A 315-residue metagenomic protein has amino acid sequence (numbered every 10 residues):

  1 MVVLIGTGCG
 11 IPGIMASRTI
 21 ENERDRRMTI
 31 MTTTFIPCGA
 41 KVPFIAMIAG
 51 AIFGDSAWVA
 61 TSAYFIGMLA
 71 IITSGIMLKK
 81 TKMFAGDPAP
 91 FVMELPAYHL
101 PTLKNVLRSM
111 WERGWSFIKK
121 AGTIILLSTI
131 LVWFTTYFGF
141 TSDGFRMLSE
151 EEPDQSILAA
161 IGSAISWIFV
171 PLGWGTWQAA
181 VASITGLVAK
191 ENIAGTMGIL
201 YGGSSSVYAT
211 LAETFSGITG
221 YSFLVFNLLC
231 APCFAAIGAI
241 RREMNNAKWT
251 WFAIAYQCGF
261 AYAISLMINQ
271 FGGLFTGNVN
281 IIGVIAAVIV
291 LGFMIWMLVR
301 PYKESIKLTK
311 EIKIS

Functional and structural regions predicted by a protein language model:
M1-G10, A85-S109, Y201-G203, S315: Juxtamembrane inter-helical linkers in multi-pass membrane proteins
V2-I5, P12-A89, G198: Conserved phosphate-handling catalytic cores of large alpha/beta enzymes
G13-M28, L131-C258: Extended, low-charge hydrophobic alpha-helical regions
T34-P37, I52-F53, V59-S74, M147-W167 (+2 more regions): Small-residue-enriched core segments of transmembrane alpha-helices in multipass membrane transport and channel
F35, G39-T61, G238-E243, A263-N280: Transmembrane helix-loop junctions at the membrane interface of multipass transporters and ion channels
A49-A51, Y64-K79, I125-Y137, F223-N227 (+2 more regions): Hydrophobic core segments of alpha-helical transmembrane domains in multi-pass membrane transport and ion-translocation
D55, M83-F84, P88, Y98-M147 (+1 more regions): Long hydrophobic segments that form regular secondary structure
K80-T81, W296-I312: Membrane-interface capping segments at transmembrane-helix boundaries
